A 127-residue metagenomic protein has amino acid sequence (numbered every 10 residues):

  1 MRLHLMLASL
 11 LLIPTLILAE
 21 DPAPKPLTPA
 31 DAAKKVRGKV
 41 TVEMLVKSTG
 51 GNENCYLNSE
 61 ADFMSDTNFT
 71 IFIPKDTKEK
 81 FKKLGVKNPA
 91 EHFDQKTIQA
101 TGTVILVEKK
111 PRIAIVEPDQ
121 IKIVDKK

Functional and structural regions predicted by a protein language model:
M1-L5: Positively charged n-region of N-terminal signal peptides that target proteins for export
M6-L7, I17: Cleavable N-terminal signal peptides
L10-L11: Hydrophobic alpha-helical transmembrane segments of integral membrane proteins, especially lipid-exposed positions
L18-K127: OB-fold and OB-like single-stranded nucleic-acid-recognition modules and their adjacent interaction interfaces
